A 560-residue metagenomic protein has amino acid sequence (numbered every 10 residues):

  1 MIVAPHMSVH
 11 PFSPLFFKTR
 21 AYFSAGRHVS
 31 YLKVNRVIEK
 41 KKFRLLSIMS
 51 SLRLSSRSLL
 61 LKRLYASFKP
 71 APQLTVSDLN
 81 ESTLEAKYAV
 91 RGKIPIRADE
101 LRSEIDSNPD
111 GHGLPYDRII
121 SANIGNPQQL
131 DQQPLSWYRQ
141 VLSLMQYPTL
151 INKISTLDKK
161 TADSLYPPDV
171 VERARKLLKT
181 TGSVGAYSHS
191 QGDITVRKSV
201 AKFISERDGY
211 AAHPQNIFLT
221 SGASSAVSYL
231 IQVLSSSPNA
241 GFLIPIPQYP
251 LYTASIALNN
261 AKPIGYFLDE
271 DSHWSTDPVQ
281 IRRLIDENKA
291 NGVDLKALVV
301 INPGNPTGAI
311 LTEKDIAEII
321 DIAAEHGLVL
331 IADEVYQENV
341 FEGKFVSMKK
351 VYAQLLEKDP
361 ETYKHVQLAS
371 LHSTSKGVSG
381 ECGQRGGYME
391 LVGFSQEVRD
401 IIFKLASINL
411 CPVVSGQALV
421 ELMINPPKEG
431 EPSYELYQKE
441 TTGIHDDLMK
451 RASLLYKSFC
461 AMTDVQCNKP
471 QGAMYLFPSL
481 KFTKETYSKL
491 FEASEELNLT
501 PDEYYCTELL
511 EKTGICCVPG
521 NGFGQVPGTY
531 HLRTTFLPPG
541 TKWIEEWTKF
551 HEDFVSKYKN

Functional and structural regions predicted by a protein language model:
I2-H6, P11-I38, K42-P72: N-terminal mitochondrial targeting presequence
F68-G222, K557-Y558: N-terminal small-domain helix-loop-helix segment of the aminotransferase-like
F68-V76, W137-Q140, S164-R173, S199 (+7 more regions): Conserved core segment of the aminotransferase class I/II
S77, Q129-D131, S136, Q438-M449 (+2 more regions): Conserved PLP-binding catalytic core of the aspartate aminotransferase-like
I94, A122, V200, I217 (+12 more regions): Generic structural signal for small/hydrophobic residues in well-ordered secondary structure, especially within
H112-G113, I119-S121, L371, Q466-Q471: Short beta-strand
M145-E325, Q337-T362, A369-S370, N468 (+1 more regions): Conserved core of the PLP fold type I
T149, K153, I194, K202 (+5 more regions): PLP-dependent enzyme catalytic core of the Aspartate aminotransferase-like
